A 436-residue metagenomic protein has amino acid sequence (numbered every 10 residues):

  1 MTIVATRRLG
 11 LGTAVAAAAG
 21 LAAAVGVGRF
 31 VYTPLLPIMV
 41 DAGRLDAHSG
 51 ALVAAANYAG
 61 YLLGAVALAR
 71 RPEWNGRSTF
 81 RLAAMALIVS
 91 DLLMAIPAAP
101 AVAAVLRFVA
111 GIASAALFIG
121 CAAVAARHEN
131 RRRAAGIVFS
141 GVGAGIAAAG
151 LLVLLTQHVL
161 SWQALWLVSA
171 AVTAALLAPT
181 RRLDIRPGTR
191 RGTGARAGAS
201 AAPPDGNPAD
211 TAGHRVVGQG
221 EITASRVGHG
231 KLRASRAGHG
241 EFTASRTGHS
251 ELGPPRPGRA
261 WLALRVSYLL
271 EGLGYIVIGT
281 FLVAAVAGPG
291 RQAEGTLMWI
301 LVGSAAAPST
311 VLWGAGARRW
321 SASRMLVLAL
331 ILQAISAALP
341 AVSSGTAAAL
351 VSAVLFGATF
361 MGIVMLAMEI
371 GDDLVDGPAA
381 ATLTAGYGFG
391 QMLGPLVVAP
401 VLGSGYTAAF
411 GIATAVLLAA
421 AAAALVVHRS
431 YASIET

Functional and structural regions predicted by a protein language model:
T33, A260-I300, A307-P308: Extracytoplasmic gate region of multi-pass secondary transporters
R44, I96-V102, A113, S321 (+1 more regions): Helix-breaking motifs and short loop linkers at transmembrane-helix boundaries and internal kinks in secondary membrane
L62-A99: Conserved MFS/SLC helix-loop-helix module at the cytosolic interface between two early adjacent transmembrane helices
G64-G76, Q157, S309-A322, L402: Helix-to-loop junctions at the C-terminal end of transmembrane segments in multipass secondary transporters
A99-P100, G136-R191: Helix-loop-helix hairpin linking two adjacent transmembrane segments in secondary transporters
L106-V142: Cytoplasmic helix-loop-helix junction between adjacent transmembrane helices in 12-TM secondary transporters
S323-A367: C-terminal transmembrane helical hairpin of 12-TM major facilitator-type secondary transporters
L374-T407, A413: A late C-terminal transmembrane helix in Major Facilitator Superfamily
